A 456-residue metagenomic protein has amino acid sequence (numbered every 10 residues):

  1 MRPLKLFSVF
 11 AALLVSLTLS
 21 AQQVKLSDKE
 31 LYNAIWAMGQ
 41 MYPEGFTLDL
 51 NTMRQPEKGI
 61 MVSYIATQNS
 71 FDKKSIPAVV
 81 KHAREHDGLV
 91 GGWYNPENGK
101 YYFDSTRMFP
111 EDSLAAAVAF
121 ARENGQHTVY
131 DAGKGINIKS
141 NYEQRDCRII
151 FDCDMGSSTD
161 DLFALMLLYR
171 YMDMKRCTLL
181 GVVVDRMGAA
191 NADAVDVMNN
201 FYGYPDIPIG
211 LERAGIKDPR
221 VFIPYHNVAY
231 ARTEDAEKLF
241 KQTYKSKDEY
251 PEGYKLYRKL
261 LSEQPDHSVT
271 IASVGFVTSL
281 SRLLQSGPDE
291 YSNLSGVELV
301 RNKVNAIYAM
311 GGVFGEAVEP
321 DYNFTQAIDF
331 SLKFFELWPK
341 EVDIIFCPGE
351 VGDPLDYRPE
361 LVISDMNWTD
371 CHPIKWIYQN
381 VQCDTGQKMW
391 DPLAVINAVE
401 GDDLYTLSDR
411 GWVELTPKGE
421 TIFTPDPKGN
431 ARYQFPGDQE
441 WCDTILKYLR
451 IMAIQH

Functional and structural regions predicted by a protein language model:
M1-Q23, Q144: Bacterial Sec-dependent N-terminal signal peptides
K5, M53-M61, N227-T233: Short, compositionally biased low-complexity segments
S16, L89, L404-Y405: Intrinsically disordered or highly flexible coil/loop and linker segments, enriched in small and charged/polar residues
Q22, L26-A34, S158, F163 (+1 more regions): N-terminal start-of-domain structural block
Q22, T106, V183-D185: Conserved short loop/turn motifs at secondary-structure junctions
V24-Y142: Conserved, structured core segments of small domains
E143-H456: N-terminal acidic, glycine/proline-rich low-complexity segments
